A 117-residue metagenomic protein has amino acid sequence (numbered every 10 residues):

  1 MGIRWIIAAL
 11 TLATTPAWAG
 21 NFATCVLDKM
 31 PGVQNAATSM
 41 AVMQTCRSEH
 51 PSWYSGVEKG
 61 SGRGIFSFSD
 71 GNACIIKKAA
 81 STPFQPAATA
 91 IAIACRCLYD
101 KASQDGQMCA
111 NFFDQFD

Functional and structural regions predicted by a protein language model:
M1-G2: N-terminal secretory signal peptides that target proteins for export/translocation
W5-T14: Sec-dependent N-terminal signal peptides
T14-D117: Mitochondrial intermembrane space
